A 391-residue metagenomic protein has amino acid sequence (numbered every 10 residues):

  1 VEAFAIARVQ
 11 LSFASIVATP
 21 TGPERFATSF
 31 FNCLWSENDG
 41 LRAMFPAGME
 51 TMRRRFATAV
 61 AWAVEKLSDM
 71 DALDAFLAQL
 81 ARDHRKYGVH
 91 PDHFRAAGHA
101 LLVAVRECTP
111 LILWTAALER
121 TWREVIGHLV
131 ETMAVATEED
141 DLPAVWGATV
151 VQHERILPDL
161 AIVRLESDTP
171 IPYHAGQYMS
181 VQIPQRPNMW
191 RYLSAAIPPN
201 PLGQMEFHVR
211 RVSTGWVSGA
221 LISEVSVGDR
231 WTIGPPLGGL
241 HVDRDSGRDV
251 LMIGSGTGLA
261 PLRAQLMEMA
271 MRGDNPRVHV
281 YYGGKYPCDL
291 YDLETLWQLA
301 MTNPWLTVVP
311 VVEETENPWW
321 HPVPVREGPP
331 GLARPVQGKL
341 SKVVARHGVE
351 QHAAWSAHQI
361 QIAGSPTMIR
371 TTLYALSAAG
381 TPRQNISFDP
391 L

Functional and structural regions predicted by a protein language model:
V1-W146: Core of compact, soluble alpha-helical bundle domains
I16, P20, Y281-L391: Reductase modules of NAD(P)H-dependent flavoproteins
L142-R230, R248, G284-K285, V311-T315: Ferredoxin-reductase
G176, G258, S365: Short, conserved phosphate/pyrophosphate- and ester-handling motifs at nucleotide-, phospho-/glycolipid
P235-G247: A short, basic/flexible loop-to-alpha-helix module at the beginning of a structural domain
D249-L251, H279, Q359: Structural motif
A260-M271: Phosphate-binding glycine-rich loops and their immediate beta-loop-alpha structural context
